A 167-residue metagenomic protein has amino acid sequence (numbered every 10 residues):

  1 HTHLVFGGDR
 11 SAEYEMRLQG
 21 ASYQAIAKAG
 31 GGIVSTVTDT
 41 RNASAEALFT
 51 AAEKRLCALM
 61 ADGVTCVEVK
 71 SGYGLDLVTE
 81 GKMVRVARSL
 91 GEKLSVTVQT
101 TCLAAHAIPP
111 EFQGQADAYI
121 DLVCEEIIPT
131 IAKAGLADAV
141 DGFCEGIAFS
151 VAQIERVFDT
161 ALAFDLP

Functional and structural regions predicted by a protein language model:
H1-G7, S71, P167: Histidine-centered catalytic micro-motifs
T2-A51: Metal-associated gating/positioning segment near the N- to mid-region
G32-E53, C57-A58, T65-P167: Metal-coordinating catalytic core of metallo-dependent amide/deamination hydrolases
